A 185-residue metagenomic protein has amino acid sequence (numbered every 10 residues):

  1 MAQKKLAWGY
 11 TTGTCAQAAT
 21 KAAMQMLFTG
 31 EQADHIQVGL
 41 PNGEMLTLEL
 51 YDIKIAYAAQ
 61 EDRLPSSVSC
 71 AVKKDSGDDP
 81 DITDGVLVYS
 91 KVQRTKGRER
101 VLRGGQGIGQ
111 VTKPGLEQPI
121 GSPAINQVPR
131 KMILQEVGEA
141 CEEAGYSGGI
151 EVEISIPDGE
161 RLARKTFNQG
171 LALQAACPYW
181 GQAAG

Functional and structural regions predicted by a protein language model:
M1-Y179: Generic N-terminal targeting/processing segments that precede catalytic cores or assembly contacts
G185: Catalytic-site microenvironment of enzymes that process N-acetyl-hexosamine-containing cell-wall polysaccharides
